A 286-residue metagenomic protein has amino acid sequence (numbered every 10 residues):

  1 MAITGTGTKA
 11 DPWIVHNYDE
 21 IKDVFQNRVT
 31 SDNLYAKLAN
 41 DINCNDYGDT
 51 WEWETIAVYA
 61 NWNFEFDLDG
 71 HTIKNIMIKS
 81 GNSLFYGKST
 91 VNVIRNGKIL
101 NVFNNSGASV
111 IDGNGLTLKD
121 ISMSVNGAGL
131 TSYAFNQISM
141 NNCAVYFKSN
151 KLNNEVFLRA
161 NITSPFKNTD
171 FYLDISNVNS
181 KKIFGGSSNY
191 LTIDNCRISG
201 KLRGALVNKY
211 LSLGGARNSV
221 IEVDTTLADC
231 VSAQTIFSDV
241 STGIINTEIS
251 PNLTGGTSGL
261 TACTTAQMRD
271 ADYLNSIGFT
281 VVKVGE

Functional and structural regions predicted by a protein language model:
M1-E286: Surface-exposed repetitive/solenoidal architectures
